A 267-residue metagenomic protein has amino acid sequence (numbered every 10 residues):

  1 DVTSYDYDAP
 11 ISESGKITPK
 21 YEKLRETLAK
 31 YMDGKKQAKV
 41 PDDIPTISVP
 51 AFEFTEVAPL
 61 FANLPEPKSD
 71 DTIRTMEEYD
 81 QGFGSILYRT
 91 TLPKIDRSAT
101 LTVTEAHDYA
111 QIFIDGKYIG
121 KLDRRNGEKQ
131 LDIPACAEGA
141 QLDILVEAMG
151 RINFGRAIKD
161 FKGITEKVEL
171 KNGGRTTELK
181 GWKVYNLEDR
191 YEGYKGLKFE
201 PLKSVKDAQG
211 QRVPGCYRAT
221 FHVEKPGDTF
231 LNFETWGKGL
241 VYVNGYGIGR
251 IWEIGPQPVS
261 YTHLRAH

Functional and structural regions predicted by a protein language model:
D1-S204, V223: Carbohydrate-binding surfaces of carbohydrate-active enzymes
G84-S85, K206-F230: Functionally critical, mid-to-C-terminal surface segments that flank or help form catalytic/ligand
Y88, D108, Y217, G237 (+1 more regions): Residues that flank catalytic or metal-binding motifs in active/ligand-binding sites
T90, I144, A219-F221, L231 (+1 more regions): Preference for bulky hydrophobic residues occupying beta-strand positions in well-ordered beta-sheet regions
S98-F113, F221-N244, I251-W252: Aromatic-lined ligand-binding clefts that engage carbohydrates, nucleic acids, or primary amines
G120-G127, G249-Q257: A short acidic/small-residue loop/turn micro-motif
G127-L131, A219, P258-S260: Short strand-edge motifs at loop-to-beta-strand transitions and within beta-strands of extracellular beta-rich domains
T262-H267: Conserved small/polar residues in nucleotide/adenosyl-binding loops
